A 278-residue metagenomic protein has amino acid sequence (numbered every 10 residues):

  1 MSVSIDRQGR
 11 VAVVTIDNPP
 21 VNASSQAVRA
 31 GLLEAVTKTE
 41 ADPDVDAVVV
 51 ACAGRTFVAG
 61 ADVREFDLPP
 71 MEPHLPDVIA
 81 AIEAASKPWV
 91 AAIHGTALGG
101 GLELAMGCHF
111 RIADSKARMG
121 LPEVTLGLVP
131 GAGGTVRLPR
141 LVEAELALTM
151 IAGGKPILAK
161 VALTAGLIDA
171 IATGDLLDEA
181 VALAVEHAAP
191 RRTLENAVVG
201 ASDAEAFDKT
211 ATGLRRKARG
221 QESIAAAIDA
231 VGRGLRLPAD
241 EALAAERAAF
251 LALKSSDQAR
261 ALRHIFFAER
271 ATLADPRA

Functional and structural regions predicted by a protein language model:
M1-I16, A59, E103, G107 (+2 more regions): Amphipathic alpha-helical segments at domain termini/boundaries
G9-D17, A27-P69, A80-H94, D114-R118: A structural preference for short, pocket-lining loop segments at secondary-structure junctions
N22-S25, F66-L68, L237-A239: A generic structural signal for short coil/turn motifs at secondary-structure boundaries
A27-G31, H74, A81, E179 (+1 more regions): Charged catalytic carboxylate motif
V63-G95, G134-V136, L141, A259-A278: An acidic, glycine-rich surface segment that forms the CoA-thioester-binding/catalytic face of crotonase-fold enzymes
A92-L98, I151-P156: Glycine-rich beta-to-alpha transition loops that act as phosphate-gripper elements at the mouths of alpha/beta enzyme
L98-I151, T164-A165, A180: CoA-thioester-processing core
